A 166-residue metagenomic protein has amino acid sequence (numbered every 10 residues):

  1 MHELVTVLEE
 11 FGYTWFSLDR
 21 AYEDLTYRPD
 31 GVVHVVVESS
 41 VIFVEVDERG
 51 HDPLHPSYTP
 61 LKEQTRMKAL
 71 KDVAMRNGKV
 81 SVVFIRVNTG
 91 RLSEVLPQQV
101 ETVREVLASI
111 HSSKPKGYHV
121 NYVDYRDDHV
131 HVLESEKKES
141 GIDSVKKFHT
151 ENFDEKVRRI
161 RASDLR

Functional and structural regions predicted by a protein language model:
M1-R166: Nucleic-acid endo/exonuclease domains
